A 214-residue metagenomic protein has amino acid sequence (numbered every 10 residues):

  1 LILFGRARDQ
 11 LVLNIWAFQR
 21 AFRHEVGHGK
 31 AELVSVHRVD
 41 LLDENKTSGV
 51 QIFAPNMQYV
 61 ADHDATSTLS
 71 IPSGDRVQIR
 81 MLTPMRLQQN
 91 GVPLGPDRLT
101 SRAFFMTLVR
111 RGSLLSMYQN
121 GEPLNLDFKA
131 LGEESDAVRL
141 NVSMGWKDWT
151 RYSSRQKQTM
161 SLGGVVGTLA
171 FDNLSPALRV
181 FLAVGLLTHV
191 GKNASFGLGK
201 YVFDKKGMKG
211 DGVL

Functional and structural regions predicted by a protein language model:
L1-L214: RNA-interacting cores
